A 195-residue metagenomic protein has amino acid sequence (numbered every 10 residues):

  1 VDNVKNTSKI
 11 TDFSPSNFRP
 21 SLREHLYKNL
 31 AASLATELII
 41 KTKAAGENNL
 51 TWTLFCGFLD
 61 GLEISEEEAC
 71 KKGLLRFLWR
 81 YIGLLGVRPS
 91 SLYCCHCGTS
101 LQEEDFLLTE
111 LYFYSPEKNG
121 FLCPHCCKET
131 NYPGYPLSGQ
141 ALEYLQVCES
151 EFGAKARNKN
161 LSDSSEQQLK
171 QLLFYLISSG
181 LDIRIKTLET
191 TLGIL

Functional and structural regions predicted by a protein language model:
V1-L195: Non-catalytic alpha-helical scaffolds and adjoining flexible linkers that form interface surfaces for assembly
